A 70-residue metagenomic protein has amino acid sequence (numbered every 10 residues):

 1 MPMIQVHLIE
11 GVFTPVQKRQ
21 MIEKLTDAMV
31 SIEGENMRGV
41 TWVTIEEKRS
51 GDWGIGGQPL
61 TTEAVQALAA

Functional and structural regions predicted by a protein language model:
P2-A70: A domain-level signal for the structural core that forms small-molecule/cofactor-binding pockets and catalytic centers
